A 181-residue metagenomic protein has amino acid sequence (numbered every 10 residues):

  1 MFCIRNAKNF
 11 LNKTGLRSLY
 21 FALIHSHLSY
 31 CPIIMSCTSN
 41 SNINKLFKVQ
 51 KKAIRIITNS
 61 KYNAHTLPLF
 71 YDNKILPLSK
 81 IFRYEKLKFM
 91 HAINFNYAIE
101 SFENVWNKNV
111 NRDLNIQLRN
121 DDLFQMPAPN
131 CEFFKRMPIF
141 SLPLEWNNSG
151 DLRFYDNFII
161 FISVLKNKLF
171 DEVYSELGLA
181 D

Functional and structural regions predicted by a protein language model:
M1-D181: Hydrophobic/basic alpha-helical segments
